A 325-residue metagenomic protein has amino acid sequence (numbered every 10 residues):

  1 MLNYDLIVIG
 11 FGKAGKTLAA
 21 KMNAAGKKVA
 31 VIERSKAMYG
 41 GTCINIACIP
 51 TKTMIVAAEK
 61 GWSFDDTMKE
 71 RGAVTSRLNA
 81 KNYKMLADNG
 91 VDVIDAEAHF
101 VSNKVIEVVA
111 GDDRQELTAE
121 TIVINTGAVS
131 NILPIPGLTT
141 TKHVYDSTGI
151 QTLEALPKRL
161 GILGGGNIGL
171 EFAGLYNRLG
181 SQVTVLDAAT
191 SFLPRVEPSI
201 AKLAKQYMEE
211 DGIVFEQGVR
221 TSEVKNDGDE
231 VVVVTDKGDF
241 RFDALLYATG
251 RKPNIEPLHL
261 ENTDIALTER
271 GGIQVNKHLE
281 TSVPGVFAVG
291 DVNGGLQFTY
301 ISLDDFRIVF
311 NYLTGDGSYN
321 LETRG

Functional and structural regions predicted by a protein language model:
L2, T42-E116, V196-S222: N-terminal Rossmann-like dinucleotide/flavin-binding domain of flavoprotein oxidoreductases that bind FAD/FMN
L2-Y4, D112-T121, D236-A244, S282: Core beta-strand elements of the Rossmann-like FAD/NAD(P) dinucleotide-binding domain in flavoenzyme oxidoreductases
Y4-V31, G161, G169-R178: N-terminal Rossmann-like FAD-binding beta1-loop-alpha1 element of flavoenzymes
I7, N23-T42, S181-F192: Glycine-rich FAD pyrophosphate-binding loop
G12-A14, M38, C43, A128-S130 (+5 more regions): Residue-level detector of alpha-helix initiation sites
K13-K27, R34-K60: N-terminal FAD cofactor-binding segment of flavoenzymes
A73-N79, Q151-T152, P157-G161, N167-E230 (+2 more regions): Rossmann-like dinucleotide-binding cores of NAD(P)H-dependent redox enzymes
T140-L156, F240-N320: FAD-site-proximal beta/loop scaffold in flavoenzymes
